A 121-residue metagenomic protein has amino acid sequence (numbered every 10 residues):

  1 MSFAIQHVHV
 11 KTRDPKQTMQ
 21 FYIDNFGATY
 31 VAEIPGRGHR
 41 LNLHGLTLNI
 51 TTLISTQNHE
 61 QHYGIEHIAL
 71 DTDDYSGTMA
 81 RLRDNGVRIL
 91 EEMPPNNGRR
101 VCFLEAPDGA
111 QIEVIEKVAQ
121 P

Functional and structural regions predicted by a protein language model:
M1, H7, M79, R83-P121: Vicinal oxygen chelate
M1-M19, T47, I65-L70, V118-P121: N-terminal beta-strand motif that seeds the catalytic metal site of vicinal oxygen chelate
Q6, G36-R37, E66, R100: Residue-level marker for the onset of beta-strands and adjacent loop->beta junctions in well-ordered domains
F21, S76-R81: Short amphipathic alpha-helices within nucleic acid-binding modules
D24-V31, G86-R88: Conserved acetyl-CoA-binding loop of GNAT-fold acetyltransferases
T29-H62, Q111-V118: Conserved short beta-strand elements that form part of the metal-binding/catalytic scaffold of enzyme active sites
V31-E33, E66, M93-P94: Short beta-strand
